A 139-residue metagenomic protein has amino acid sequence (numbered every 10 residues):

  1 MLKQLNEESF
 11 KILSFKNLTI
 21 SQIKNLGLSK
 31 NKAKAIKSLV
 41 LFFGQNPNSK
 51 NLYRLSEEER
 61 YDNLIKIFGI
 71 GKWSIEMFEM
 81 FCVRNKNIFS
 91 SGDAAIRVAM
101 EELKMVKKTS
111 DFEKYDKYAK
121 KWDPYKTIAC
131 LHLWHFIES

Functional and structural regions predicted by a protein language model:
M1-F68: Alpha-helical ds-nucleic-acid-binding substructure associated with the helix-hairpin-helix region of base-excision DNA
A33, S38, E57, K72-S139: C-terminal accessory module of base-excision DNA glycosylases/AP lyases that mediates lesion recognition and DNA
